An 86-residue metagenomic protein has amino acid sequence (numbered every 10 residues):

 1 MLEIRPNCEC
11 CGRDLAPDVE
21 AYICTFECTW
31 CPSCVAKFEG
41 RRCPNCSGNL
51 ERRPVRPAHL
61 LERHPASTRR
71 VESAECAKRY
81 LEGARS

Functional and structural regions predicted by a protein language model:
M1-S86: Intrinsically disordered, low-complexity regulatory regions in eukaryotic proteins
